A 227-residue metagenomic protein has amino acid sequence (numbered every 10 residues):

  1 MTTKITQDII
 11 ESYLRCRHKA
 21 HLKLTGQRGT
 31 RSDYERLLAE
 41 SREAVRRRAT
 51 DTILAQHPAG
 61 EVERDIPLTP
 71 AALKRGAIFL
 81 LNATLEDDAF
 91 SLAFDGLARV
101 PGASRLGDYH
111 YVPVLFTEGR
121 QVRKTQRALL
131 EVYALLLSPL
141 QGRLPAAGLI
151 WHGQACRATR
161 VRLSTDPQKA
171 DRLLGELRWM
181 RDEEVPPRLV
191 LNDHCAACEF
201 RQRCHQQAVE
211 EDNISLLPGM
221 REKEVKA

Functional and structural regions predicted by a protein language model:
M1-D108: Metal-dependent nuclease catalytic cores that hydrolyze phosphodiester bonds in DNA/RNA, characterized by
L92-A93, K124-R127: Short, conserved acidic/polar surface loops in the N-terminal third of protein domains
A93, Y111, P145: Extracellular structured ligand-interaction cores
L106-T117: Residues forming anionic-ligand binding surfaces in small-molecule and nucleic-acid pockets of primarily soluble enzymes
T117-T125, L136-A208: Metal-dependent nuclease catalytic regions and adjoining charged, substrate-binding loops involved in nucleic-acid end
D212-A227: Helix-hairpin-helix
